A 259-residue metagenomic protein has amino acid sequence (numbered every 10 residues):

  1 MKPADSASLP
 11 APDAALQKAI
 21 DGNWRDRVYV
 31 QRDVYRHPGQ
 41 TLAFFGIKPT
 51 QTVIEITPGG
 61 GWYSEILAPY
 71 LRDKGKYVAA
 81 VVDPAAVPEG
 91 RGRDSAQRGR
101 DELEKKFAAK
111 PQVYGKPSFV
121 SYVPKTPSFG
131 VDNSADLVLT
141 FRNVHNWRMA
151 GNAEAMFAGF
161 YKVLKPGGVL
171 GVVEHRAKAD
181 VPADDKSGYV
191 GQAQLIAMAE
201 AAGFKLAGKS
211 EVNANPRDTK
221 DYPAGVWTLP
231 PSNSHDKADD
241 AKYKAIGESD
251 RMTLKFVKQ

Functional and structural regions predicted by a protein language model:
K48-G59: Conserved class I S-adenosyl-L-methionine
A68-P69, A153-P166: A short glycine-rich, Lys/Arg-flanked "PGG" loop and its adjoining helix->strand segment in the class I
V78-A80, G167-R176: Conserved beta-strand signature within the Rossmann-like core of class I S-adenosyl-L-methionine
G92-P127: S-adenosyl-L-methionine
P124, N146-G159: A short, conserved alpha-helix within the catalytic core of class I
P127-V138: A short acidic, Gly/Pro-enriched loop at the edge of an enzyme's catalytic core that lines a small-molecule cofactor
A183-K209: Conserved Class I S-adenosyl-L-methionine
Y243-Q259: C-terminal lobe and adjacent flexible extensions of AdoMet/dcAdoMet transferase-like proteins
